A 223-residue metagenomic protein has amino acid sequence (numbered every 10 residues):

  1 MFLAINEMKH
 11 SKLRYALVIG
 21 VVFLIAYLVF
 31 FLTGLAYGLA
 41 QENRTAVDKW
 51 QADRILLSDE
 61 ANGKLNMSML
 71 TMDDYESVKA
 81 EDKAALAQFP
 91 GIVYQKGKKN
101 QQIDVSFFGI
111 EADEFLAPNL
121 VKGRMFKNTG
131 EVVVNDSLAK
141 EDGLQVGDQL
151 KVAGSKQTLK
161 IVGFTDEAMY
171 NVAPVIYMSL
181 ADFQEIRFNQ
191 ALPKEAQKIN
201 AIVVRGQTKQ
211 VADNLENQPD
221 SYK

Functional and structural regions predicted by a protein language model:
M1-F30, A40: N-terminal Sec/SRP start-transfer signal
T45-Y94, D104-S106, Q210-N214: Membrane-proximal extracellular/periplasmic loop immediately following the first transmembrane helix
Q51, N100-V105, F115, T129 (+4 more regions): Extracytoplasmic
L65-M69, D104, A117, N128 (+3 more regions): Solvent-exposed, non-transmembrane alpha-helical starts
Y75, A80-K127, Y177-L180: The feature marks short, hydrophobic/small-residue-biased sequence motifs that occur predominantly
I110-P118, V134-D148, F183-F188: Short, solvent-exposed hinge/capping segments at secondary-structure junctions
S137-Y177: Mid-to-C-terminal secondary-structure elements that act as membrane-proximal/extracytoplasmic interface segments
F164-K223: Mechanotransmission and gating elements of multispan inner-membrane complexes involved in transport and envelope
